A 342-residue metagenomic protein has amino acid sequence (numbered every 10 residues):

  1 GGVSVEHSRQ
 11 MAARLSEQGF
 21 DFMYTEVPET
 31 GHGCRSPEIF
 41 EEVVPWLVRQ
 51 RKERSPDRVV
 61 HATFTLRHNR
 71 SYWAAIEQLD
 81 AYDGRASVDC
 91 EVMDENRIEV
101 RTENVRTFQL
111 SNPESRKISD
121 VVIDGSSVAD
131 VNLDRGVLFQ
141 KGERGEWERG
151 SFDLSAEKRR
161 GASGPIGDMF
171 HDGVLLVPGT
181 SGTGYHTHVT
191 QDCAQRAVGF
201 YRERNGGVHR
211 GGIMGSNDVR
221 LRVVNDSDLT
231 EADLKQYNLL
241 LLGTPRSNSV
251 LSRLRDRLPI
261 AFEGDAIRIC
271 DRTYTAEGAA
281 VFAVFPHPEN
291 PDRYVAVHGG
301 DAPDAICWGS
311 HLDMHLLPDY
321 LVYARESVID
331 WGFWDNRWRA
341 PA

Functional and structural regions predicted by a protein language model:
G2-N96, R101-N104: C-terminal catalytic histidine-bearing segment of alpha/beta-hydrolase fold enzymes
P56-F108, E114-R159: C-terminal catalytic-base region of ester-bond hydrolases, centering on the histidine of the charge-relay
L110-P113, K117-A342: Solvent-exposed alpha-helical segments and adjacent loops that form catalytic or protein-interaction surfaces
